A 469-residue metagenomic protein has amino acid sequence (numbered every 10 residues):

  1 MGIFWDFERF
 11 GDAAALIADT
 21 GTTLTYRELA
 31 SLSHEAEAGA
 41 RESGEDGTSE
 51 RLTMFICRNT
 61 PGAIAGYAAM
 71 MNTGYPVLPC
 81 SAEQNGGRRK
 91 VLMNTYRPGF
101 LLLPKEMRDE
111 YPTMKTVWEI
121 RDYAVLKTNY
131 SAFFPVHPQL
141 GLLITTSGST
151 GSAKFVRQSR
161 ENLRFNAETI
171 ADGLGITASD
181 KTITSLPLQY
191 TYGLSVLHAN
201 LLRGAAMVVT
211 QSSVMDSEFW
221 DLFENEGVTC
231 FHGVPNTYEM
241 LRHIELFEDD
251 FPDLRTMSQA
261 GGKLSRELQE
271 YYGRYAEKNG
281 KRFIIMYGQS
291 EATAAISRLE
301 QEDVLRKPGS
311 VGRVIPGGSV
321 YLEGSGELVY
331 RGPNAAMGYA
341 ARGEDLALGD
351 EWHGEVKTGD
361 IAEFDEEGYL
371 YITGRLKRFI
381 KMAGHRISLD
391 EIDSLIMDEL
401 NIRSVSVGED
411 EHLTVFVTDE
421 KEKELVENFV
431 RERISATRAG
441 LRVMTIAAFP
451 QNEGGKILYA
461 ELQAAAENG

Functional and structural regions predicted by a protein language model:
F10-D12, D122, K127-T145, S152 (+1 more regions): Conserved pre-ATP/AMP-binding loop-to-beta segment of ANL
D12-G44, Q158-E161: Conserved AMP-binding/adenylate-forming core of the ANL superfamily
T25-Y26, G141-E168: Conserved AMP-binding A3 loop
A38-E83, S185, R386: Conserved AMP-binding/adenylate-forming
F55, G332, G338, G359-R438 (+3 more regions): AMP-binding/adenylate-forming catalytic core of the ANL superfamily
R164-K181, T191-C230: Conserved AMP-binding/adenylation subdomain of ANL enzymes
V228-G233, R242-R306, S319: Gly/Ser/Thr-rich phosphate-binding loop
S310-G317, E323-G349, H353, I387: Conserved ATP/PPi-binding loop(s) of AMP-dependent carboxylate-activating enzymes
